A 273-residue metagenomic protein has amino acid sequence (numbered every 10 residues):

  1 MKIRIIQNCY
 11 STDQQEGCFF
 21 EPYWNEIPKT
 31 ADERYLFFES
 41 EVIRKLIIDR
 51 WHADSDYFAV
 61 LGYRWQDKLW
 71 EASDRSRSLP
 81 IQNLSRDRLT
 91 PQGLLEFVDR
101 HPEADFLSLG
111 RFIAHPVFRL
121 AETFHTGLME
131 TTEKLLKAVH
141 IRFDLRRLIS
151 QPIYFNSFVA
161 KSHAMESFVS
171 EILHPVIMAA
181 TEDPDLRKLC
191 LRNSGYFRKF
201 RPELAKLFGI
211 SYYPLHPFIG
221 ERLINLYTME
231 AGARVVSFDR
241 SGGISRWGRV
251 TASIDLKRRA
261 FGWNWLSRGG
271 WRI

Functional and structural regions predicted by a protein language model:
M1-I273: ER/Golgi luminal nucleotide-sugar-dependent glycosyltransferases, focusing on the catalytic module
